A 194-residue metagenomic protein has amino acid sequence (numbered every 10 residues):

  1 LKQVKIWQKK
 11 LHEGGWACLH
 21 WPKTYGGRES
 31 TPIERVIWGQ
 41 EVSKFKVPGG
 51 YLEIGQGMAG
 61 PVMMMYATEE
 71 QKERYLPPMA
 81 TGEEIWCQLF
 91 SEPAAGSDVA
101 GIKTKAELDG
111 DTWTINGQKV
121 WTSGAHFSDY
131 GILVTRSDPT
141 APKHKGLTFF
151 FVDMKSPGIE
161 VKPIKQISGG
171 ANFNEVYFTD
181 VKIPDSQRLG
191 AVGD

Functional and structural regions predicted by a protein language model:
K5-E83, S123-Y130: Internal helix-loop-helix
G15, W38-S43, T135, F151-P157 (+1 more regions): Short Ser/Thr-interspersed hydrophobic loop/turn segments at strand-loop and sheet-helix junctions that line or gate
G82-F90: A short, Trp-centered hydrophobic/proline-enriched beta-strand micro-motif
A94-I102: Active-site-adjacent elements of ketosynthase-type condensing enzymes
G96, V120-A125, I167-S168: Glycine-rich phosphate/pyrophosphate-binding beta-alpha loops
T104-E107: A structural signal for short hydrophobic beta-strand segments in well-ordered beta-sheet cores
D111-T112, N116-E160: A short core secondary-structure module
K155, K162, I167, N172-D194: A glycine-rich, basic-preceded beta-loop-alpha segment at the flavin cofactor/substrate interface of flavin-utilizing
